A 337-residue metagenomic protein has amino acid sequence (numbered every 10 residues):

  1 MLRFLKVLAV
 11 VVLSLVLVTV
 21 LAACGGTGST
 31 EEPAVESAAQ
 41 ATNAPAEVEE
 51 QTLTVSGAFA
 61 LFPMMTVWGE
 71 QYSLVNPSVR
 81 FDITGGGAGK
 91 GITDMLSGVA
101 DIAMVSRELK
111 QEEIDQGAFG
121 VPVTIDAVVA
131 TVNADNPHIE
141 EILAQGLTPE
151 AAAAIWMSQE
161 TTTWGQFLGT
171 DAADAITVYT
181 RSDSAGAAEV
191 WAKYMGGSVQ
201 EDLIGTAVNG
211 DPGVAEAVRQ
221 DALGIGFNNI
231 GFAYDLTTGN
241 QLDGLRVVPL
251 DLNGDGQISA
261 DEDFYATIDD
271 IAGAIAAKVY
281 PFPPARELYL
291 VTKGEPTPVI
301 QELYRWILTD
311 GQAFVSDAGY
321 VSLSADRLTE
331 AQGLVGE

Functional and structural regions predicted by a protein language model:
M1, A127-T131: Hydrophobic, aliphatic-enriched repeat segments that assemble into extended interaction scaffolds in large eukaryotic
M1-V12: Bacterial N-terminal signal peptides that target proteins for export
T19-A23: C-terminal motif of bacterial Sec signal peptides marking the signal peptidase cleavage site
G25-L96, V105-E108, V121, T131-E337: Exported/periplasmic ABC-transporter solute-binding proteins
E113-A127, E141: Signal peptide-directed extracytoplasmic domains
